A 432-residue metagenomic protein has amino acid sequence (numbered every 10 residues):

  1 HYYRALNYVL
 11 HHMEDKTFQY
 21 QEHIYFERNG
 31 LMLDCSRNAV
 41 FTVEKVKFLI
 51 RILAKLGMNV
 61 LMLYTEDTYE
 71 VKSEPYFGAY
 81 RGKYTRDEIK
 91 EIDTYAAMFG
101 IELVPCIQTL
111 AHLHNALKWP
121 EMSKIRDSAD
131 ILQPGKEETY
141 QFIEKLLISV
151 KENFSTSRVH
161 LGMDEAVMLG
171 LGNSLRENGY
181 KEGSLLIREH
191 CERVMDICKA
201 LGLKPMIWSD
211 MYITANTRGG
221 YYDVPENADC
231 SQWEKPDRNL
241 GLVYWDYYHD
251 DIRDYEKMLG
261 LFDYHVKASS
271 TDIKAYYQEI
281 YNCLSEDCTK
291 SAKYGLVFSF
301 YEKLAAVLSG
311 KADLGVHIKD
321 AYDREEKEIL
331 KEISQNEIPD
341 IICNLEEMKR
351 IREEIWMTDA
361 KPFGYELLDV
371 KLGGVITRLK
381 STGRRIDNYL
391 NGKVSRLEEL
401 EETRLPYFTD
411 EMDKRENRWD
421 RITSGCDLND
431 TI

Functional and structural regions predicted by a protein language model:
H1-M206, D250, K257, A275: Feature activates predominantly on carbohydrate-active enzymes
Y8-T17, R51, E91-T94, G100-E102 (+3 more regions): Substrate-binding groove of N-acetylhexosamine-processing glycoside hydrolases
